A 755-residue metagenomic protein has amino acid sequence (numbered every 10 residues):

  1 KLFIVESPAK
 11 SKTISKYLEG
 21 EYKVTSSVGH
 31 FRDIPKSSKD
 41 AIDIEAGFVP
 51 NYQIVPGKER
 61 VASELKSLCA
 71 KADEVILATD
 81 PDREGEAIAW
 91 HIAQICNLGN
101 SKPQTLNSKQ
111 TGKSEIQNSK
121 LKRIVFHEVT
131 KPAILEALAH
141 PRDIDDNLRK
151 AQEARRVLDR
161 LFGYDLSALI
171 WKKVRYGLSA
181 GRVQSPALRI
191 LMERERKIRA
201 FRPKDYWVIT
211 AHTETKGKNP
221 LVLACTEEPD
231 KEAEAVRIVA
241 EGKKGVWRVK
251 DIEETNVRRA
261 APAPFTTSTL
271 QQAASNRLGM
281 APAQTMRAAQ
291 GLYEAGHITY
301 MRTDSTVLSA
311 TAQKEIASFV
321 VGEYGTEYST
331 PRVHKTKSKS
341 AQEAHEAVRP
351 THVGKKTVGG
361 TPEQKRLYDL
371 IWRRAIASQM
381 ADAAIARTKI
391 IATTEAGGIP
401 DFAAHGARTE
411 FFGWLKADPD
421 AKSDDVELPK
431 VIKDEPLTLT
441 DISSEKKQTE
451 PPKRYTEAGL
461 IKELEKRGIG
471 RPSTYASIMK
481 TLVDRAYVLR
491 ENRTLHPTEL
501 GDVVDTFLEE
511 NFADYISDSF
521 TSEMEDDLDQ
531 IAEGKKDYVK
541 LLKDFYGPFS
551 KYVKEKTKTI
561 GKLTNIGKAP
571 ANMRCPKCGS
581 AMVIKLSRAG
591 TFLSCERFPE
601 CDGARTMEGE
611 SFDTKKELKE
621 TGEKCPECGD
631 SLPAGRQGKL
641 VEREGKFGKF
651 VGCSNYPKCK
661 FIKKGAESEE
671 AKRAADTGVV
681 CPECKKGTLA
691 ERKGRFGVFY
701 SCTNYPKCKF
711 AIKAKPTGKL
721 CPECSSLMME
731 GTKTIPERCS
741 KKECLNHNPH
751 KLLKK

Functional and structural regions predicted by a protein language model:
K1, S167, A200, E253 (+2 more regions): Basic, low-complexity terminal or inter-domain segments flanking catalytic cores
K1-N100, S119-E153, K422: Intrinsically disordered, low-complexity regulatory segments
P8-S11, E21-V28, V55-A72, G85-W90 (+18 more regions): Amphipathic alpha-helical transducer elements in NTP-driven molecular machines
D80-D82, R175-S179, E254-A263, A273-L278 (+2 more regions): Conserved short loop/turn motifs at secondary-structure junctions
N100-K120: Intrinsic disorder/low-complexity segments
V129-V208, E254: C-terminal or mid-to-C-terminal helical accessory/interaction module adjacent to the motor/catalytic core
P229-A263, Q271, E435: Metal- or metallocofactor-binding catalytic centers and their adjacent structured scaffolds across diverse enzyme
